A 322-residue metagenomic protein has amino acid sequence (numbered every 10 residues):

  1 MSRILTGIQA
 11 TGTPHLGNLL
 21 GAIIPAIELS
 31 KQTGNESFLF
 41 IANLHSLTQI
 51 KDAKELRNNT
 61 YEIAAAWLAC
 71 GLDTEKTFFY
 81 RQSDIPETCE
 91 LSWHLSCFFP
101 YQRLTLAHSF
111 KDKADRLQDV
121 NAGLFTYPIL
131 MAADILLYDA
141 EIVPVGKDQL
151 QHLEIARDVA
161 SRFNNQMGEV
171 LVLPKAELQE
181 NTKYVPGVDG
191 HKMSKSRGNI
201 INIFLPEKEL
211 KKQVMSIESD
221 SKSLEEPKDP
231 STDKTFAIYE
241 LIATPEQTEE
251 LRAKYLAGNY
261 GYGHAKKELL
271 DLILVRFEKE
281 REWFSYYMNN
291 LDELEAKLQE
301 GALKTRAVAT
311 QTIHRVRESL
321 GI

Functional and structural regions predicted by a protein language model:
M1-S2, D292: A short, charged/proline- and glycine-enriched loop that marks the coil->beta-strand transition at the N-terminal
S2-A133, R281: N-terminal Rossmann-like or analogous alpha/beta NTP/dinucleotide-binding catalytic cores that position adenine
G34, Y101-T105, L137-P144, A243-L251 (+1 more regions): Short helix-capping/linker segments at secondary-structure and domain boundaries
D52-A53, V143-G146, V170, E225: Short, polar/flexible loop-turn hinges at active-site or ligand-entry regions and domain interfaces
F110-F163, M167: Internal, conserved structured core segments that host functional sites
Q151, R157-I322: Conserved nucleotide- and phosphate/pyrophosphate-binding catalytic cores in adenylate/nucleotidyl-handling enzymes
